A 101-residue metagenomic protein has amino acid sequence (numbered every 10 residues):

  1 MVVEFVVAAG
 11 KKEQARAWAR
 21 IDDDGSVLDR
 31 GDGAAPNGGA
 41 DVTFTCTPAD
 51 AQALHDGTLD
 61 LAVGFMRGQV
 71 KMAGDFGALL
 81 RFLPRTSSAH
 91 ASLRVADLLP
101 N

Functional and structural regions predicted by a protein language model:
M1-N101: Feature captures hydrophobic
